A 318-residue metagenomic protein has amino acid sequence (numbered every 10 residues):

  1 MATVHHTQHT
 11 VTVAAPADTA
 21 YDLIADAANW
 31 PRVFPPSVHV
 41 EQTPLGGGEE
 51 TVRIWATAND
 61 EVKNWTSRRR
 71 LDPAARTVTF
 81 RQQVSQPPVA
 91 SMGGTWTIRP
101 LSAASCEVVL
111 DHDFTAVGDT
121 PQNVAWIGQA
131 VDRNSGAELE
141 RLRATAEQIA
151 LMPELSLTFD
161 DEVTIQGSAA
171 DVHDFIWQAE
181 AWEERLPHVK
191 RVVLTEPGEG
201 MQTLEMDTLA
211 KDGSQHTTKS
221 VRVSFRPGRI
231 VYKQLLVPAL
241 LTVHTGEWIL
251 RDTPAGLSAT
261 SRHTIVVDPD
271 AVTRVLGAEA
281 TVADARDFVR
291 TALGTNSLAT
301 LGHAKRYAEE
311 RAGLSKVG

Functional and structural regions predicted by a protein language model:
M1-G48, G136-G198, G318: Hydrophobic ligand-binding cavity/cleft-lining segments
T3, A28-R32, E41-P88, G93 (+6 more regions): Glycine-rich portal/gate segments that line the openings of hydrophobic small-molecule binding cavities
V4-H6, I54-N59, N64-T66, R81-G136 (+1 more regions): Beta-strand/loop substructures that line and gate deep hydrophobic ligand-binding cavities in soluble
T10-T12, R70, T97, E162-T164 (+4 more regions): Generic structural detector for well-ordered beta-strands
I24, W30, T95-T97, C106-V108 (+5 more regions): Short, structured motif recognition centered on aromatic/hydrophobic residues
I54-N59, D113-G118, R141-F159, E205-K211 (+2 more regions): A general structural signal for short secondary-structure boundary/capping elements
T158-D160, T217, T245: Transmembrane beta-barrel architecture of outer membranes
